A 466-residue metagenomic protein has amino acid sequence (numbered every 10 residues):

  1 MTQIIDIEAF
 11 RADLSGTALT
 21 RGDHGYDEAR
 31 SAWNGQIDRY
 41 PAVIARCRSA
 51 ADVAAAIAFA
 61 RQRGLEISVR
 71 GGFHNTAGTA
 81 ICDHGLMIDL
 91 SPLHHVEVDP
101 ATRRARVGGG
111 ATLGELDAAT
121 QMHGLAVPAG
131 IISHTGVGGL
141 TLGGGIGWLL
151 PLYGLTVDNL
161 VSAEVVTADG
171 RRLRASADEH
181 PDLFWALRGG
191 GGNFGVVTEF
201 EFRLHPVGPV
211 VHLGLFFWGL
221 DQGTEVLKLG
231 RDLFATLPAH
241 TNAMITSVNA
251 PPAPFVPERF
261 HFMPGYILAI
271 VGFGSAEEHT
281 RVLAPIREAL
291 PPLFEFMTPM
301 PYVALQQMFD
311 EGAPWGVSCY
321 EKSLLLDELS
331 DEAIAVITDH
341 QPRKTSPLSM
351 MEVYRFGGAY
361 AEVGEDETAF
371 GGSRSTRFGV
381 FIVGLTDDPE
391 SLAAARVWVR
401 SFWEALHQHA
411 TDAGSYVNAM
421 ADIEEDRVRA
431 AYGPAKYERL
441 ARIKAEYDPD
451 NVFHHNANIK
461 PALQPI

Functional and structural regions predicted by a protein language model:
M1-I466: Soluble FAD-dependent oxygen oxidases
